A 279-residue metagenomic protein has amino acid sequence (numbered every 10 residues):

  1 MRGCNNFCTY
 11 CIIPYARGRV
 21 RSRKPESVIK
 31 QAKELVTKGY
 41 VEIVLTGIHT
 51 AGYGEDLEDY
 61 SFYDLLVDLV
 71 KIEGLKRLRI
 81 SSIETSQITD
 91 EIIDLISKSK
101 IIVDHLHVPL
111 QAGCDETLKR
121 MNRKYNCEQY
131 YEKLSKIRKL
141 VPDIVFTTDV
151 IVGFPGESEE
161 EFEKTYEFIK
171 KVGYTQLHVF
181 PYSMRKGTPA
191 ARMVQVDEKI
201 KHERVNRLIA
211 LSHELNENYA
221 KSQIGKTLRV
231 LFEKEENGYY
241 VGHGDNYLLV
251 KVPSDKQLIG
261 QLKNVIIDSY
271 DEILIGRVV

Functional and structural regions predicted by a protein language model:
M1-E26: Canonical Radical SAM [4Fe-4S] cluster-binding loop centered on the CxxxCxxC motif and its immediate flanking residues
M1-T9, K33-T37, V41-V44, V230: N-terminal pre-triad scaffold of radical SAM enzymes
C8, V28, L45, I80 (+7 more regions): Conserved, mostly hydrophobic/aromatic
V20-S27, L57-S61, N122-Q129, E157-K164 (+1 more regions): Alpha-helix N-cap and loop-to-helix initiation/capping positions
T37-E159: Conserved SAM/AdoMet-binding glycine-rich loop
Y53-V70, G74, M121, Y182-E214: Radical SAM enzyme [4Fe-4S]-AdoMet core and its adjacent flexible, acidic and glycine-rich loops/tails across
E157, I169-Y174: Contiguous mid-protein beta-loop-alpha structural module that forms a pocket-lining wall or clamp of enzyme active
R192-V279: Terminal RNA-binding accessory module
